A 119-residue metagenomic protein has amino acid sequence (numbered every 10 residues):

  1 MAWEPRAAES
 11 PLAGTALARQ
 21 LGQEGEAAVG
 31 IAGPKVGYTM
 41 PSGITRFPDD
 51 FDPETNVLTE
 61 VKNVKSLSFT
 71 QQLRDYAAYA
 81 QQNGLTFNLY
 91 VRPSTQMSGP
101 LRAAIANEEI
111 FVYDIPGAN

Functional and structural regions predicted by a protein language model:
M1-N119: Catalytic toxin/effector domains delivered as secreted proteins or via bacterial secretion systems
